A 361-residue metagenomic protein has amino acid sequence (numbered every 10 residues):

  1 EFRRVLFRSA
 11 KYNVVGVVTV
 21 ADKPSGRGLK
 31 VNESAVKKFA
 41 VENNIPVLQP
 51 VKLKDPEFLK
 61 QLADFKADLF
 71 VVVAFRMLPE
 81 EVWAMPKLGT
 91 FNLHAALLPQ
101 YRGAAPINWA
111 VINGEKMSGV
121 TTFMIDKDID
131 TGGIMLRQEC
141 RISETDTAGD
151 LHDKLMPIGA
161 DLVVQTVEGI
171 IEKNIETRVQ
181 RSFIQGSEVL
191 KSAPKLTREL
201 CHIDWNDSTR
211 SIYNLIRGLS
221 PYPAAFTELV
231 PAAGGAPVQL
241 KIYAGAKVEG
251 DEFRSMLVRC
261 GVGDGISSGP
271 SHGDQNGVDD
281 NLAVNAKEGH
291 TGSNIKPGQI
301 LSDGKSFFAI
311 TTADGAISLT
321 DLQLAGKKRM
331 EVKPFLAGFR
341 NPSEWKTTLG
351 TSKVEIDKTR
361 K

Functional and structural regions predicted by a protein language model:
R3, V20, A67-E199: Donor/substrate-binding cores of folate-linked one-carbon enzymes
R3-G28: N-terminal Rossmann-like dinucleotide-binding module
A10, N43, M85-P86: Short, structured coil segments at secondary-structure junctions
V20-D68: N-terminal glycine-/serine-/threonine-rich beta1-alpha1-beta2 phosphate-ribose binding loop of Rossmann-like
G186-P270, D274-K361: Internal anion-binding site segments
